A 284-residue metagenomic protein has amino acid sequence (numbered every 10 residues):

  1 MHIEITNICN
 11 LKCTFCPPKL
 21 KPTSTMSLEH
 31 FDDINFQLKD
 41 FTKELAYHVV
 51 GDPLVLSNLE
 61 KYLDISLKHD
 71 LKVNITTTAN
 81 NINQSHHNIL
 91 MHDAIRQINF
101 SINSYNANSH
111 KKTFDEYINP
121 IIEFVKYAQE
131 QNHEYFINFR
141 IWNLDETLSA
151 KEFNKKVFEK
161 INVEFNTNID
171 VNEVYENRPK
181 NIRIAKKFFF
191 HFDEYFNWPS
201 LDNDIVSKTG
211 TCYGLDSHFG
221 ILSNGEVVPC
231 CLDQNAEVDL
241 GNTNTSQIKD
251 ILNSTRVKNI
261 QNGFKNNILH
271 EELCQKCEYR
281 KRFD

Functional and structural regions predicted by a protein language model:
M1-I98, S109-N119: Conserved alpha-helical substructure of the radical SAM core
C9, C13-C16, C212, C230-C231 (+1 more regions): Short cysteine clusters
N35-K39, H86-A107, K155-I184: Structural recognition of alpha->loop->beta junctions
A107, K126-V157: Conserved strand-turn element in the central/C-terminal portion of the radical SAM core barrel that lines
F124, A128-F136, N166-S207, L232-R282: C-terminal accessory region of radical SAM enzymes
L215-S217: Short loop/turn microsegments at loop-to-beta-strand junctions
I221-L222: Short, acidic, Ser/Thr-enriched surface-loop or helix-capping motifs
